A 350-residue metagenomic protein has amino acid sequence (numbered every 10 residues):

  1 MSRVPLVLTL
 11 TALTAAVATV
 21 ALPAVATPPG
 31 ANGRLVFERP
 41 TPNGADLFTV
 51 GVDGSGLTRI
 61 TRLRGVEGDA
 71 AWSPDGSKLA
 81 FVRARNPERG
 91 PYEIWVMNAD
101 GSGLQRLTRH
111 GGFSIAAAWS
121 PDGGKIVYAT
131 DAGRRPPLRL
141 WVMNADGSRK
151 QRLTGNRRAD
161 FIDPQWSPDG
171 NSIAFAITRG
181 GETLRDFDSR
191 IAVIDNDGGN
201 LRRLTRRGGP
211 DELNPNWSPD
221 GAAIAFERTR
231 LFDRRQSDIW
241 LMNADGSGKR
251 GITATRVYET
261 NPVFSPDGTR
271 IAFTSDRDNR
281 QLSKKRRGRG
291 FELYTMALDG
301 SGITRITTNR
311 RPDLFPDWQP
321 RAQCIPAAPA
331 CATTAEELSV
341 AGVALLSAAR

Functional and structural regions predicted by a protein language model:
S2-A26: Secretory targeting and sorting signals
L22-A348: Sequence signature of WD/YWTD-type beta-propeller architectures
